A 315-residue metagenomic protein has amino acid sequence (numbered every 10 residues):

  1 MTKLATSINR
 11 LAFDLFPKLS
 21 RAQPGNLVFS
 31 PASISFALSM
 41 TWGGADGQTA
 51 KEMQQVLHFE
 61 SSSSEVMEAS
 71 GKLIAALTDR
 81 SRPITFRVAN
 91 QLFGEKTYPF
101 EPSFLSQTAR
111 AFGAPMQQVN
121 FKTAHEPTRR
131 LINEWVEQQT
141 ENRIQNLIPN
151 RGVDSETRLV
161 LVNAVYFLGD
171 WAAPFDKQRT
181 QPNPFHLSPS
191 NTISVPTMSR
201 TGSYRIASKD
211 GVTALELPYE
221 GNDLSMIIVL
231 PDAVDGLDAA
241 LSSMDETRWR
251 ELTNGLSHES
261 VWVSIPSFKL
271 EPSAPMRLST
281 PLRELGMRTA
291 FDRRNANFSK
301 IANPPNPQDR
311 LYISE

Functional and structural regions predicted by a protein language model:
M1-E52, S63, Q138, N142: Flexible propeptides and autoinhibitory/regulatory segments associated with cysteine proteases
T49-M53, G236-D238, P272-A274: Extracytoplasmic/secreted cell-surface and envelope-processing proteins
K51-V56, L105-A109: "Short basic amphipathic alpha-helical interaction patches in structured regions
M53-L57, F175-P184, D238-T247: Short Gly/aromatic-enriched secondary-structure transition segments
F59-S61: Short, polar/flexible loop-turn hinges at active-site or ligand-entry regions and domain interfaces
S63-V234, N254-E315: Non-catalytic, conformational "gating/processing" segments within enzyme and secreted inhibitor domains
L241, R250-E251, H258: Acidic/polar, low-complexity extended loops/arms that serve as protein-protein interfaces in large oligomeric shells
E246-E251, L282: C-terminal, non-catalytic macromolecule-binding modules
